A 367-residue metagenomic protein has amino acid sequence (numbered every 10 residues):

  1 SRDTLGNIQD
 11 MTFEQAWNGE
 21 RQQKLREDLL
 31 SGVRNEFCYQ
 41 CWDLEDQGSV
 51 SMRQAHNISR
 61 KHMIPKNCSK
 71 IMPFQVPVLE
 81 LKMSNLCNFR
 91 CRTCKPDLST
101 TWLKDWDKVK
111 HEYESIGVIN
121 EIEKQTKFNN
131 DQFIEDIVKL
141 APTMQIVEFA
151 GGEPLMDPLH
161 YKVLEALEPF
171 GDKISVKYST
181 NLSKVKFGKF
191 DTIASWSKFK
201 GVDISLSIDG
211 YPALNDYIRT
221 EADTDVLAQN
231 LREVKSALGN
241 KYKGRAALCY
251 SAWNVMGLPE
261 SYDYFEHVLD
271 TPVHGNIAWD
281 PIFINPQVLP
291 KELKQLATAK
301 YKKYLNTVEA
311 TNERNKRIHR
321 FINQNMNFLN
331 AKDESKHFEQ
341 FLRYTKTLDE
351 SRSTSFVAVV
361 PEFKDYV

Functional and structural regions predicted by a protein language model:
R2-D43: Membrane-interface junctions of multi-pass transporters
R34-D46, L86-P96: Local cysteine-cluster metal-coordination motifs and their immediate loop/turn environment, predominantly Fe-S cluster
D46-P77, C87-F89, F128: Recognition helices and adjacent regulatory flanks at domain boundaries
V76-L86, D97-N129, P142-P158, F170-G188 (+3 more regions): Core AdoMet radical
I116-D131, L140, Q145-V147, P169 (+5 more regions): Eukaryote-biased activation of long, low-complexity terminal tails and linkers
I134-L140, L164-P169, I193-S197: Leucine-rich repeat
L159-E165, F187-S195, G257-S261: Distinct, well-ordered alpha-helical segments
S175-K177, K198-S205, T224-Y366: Conserved C-terminal portion of the radical SAM core fold that forms the substrate/S-adenosylmethionine-binding
